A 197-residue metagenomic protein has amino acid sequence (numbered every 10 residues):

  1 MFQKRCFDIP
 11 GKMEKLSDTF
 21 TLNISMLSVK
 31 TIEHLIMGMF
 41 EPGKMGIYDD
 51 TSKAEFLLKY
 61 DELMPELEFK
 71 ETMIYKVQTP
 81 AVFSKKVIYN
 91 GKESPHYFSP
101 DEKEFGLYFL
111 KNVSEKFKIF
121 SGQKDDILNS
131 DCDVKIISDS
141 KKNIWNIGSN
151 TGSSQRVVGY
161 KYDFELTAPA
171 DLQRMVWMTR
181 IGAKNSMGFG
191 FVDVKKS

Functional and structural regions predicted by a protein language model:
M1-S197: RNA-interacting cores
